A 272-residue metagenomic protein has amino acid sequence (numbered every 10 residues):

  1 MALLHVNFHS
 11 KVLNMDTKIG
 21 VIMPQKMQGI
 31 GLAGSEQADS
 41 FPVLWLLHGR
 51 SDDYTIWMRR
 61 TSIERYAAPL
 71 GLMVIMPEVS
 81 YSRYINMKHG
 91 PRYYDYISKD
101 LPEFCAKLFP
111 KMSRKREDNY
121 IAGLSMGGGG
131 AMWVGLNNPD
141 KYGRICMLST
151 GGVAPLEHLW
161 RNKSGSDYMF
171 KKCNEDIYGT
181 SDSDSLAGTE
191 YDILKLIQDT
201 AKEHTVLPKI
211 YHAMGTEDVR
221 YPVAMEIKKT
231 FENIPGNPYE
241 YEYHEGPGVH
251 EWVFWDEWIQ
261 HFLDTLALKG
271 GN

Functional and structural regions predicted by a protein language model:
M1-N272: Non-catalytic cap/lid and distal C-terminal segments of serine-dependent acyl enzymes
